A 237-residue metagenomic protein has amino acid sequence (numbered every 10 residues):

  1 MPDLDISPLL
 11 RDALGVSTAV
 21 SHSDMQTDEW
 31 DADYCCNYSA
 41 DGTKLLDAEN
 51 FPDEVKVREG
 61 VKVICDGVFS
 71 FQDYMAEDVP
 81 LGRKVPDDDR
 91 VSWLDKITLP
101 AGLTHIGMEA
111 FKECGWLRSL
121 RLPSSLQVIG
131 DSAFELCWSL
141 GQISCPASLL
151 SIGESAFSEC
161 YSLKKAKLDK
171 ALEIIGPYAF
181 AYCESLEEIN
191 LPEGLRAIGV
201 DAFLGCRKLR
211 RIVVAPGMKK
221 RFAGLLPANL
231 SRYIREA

Functional and structural regions predicted by a protein language model:
M1-N37, T43-V63, D73-H105, G115-V128 (+5 more regions): Structural signature of tandem-repeat unit edges
L45, G67, M108-A110, G130-A133 (+3 more regions): Consensus positions within tandem repeat domains that build extended binding/scaffold surfaces
V68-Q72: A short, well-ordered alpha-helical element
E135, A181, L204, A223-A228: A structural signal for leucine-rich repeat
